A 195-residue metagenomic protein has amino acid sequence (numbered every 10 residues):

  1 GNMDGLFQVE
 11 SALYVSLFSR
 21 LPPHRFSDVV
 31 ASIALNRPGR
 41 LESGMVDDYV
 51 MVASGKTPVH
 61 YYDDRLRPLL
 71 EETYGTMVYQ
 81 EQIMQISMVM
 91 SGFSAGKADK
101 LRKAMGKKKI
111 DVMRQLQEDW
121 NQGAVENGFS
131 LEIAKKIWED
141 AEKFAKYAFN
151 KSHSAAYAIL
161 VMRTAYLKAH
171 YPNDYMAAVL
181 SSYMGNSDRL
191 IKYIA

Functional and structural regions predicted by a protein language model:
G1-A195: Noncatalytic, beta-rich nucleic-acid-contacting surfaces in large DNA/RNA-processing enzymes
